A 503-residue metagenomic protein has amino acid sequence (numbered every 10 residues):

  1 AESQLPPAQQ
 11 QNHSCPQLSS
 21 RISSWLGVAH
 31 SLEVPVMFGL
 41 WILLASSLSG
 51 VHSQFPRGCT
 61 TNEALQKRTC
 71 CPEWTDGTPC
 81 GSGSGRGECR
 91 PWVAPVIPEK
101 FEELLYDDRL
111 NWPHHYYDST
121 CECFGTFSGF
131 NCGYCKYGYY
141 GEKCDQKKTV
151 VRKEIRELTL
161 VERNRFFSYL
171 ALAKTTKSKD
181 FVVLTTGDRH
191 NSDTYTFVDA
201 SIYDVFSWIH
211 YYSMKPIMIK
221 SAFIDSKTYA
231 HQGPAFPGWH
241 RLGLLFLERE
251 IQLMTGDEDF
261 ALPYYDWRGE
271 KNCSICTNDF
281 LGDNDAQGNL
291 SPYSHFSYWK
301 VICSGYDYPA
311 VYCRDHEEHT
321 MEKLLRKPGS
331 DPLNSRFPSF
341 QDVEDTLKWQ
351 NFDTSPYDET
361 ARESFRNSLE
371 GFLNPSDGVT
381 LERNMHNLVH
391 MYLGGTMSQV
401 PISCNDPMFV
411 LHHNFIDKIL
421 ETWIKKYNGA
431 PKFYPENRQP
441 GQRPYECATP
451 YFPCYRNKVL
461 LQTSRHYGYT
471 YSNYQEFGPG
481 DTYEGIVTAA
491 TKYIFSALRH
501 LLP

Functional and structural regions predicted by a protein language model:
E2, R21-V36: Short, Lys/Arg-enriched N-terminal segments with co-localized hydrophobic residues within the first ~10-30 amino acids
E2-Q11: Extreme N-terminal basic, low-complexity initiation segments that serve as generic localization/processing leaders
Q10, S23, S31, L48-S49: Intrinsic disorder/low-complexity segments in short proteins, especially the signal peptide and propeptide regions
H13-L18: Compositionally biased, intrinsically disordered low-complexity segments enriched in Pro/Arg/Gln/His
E33-S53: Cleavable N-terminal signal peptides of Sec/SRP-targeted secreted and luminal proteins
H52-E122, N131-Y137, E142-P503: C-terminal accessory segments of proteins
